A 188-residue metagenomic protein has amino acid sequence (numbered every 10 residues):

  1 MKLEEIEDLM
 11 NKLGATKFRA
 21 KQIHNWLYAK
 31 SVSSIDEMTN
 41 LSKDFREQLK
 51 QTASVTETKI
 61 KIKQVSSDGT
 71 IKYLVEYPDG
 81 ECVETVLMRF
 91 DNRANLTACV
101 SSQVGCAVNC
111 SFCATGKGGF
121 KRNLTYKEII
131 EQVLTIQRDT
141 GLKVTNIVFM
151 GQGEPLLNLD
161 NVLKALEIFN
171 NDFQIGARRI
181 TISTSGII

Functional and structural regions predicted by a protein language model:
M1-A94: Flexible, acidic/Gly-rich N-terminal and inter-domain linker regions that tether and position cofactor-handling modules
V83-I188: Conserved Radical SAM active-site core
